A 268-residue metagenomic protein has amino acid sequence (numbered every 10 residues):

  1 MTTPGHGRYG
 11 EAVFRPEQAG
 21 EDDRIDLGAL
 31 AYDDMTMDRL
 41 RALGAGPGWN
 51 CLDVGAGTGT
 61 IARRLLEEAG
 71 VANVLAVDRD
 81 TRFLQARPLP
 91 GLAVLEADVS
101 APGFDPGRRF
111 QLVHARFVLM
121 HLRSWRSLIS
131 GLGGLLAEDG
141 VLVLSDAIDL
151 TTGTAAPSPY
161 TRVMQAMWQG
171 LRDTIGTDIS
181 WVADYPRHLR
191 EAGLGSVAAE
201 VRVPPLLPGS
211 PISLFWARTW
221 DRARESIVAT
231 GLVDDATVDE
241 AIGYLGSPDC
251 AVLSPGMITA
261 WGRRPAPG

Functional and structural regions predicted by a protein language model:
G7-D33: Class I SAM-dependent methyltransferase Rossmann-like catalytic core, especially the SAM/SAH-binding loop
L30-P47: Conserved alpha-helix/loop element of class I SAM-dependent methyltransferases that forms part of the SAM/SAH-binding
L52, T58-P102: Class I SAM-dependent methyltransferase SAM/SAH-binding core
F104-V113: A short acidic, Gly/Pro-enriched loop at the edge of an enzyme's catalytic core that lines a small-molecule cofactor
A115-L119, S145: Residues lining the SAM
R126-V141: A short glycine-rich, Lys/Arg-flanked "PGG" loop and its adjoining helix->strand segment in the class I
V143-S210: Conserved catalytic/acceptor-binding region of the Class I
S196-G268: Conserved Class I S-adenosyl-L-methionine
